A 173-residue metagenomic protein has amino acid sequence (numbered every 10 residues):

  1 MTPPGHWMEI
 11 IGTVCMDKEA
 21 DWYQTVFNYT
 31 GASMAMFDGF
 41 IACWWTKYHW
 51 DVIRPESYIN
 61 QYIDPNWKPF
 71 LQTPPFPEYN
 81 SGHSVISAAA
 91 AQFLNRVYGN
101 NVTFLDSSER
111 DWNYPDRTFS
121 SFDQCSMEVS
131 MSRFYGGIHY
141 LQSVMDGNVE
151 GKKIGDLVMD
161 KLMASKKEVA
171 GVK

Functional and structural regions predicted by a protein language model:
M1-V172: Hydrophobic alpha-helical bundle signature of multipass membrane enzymes
